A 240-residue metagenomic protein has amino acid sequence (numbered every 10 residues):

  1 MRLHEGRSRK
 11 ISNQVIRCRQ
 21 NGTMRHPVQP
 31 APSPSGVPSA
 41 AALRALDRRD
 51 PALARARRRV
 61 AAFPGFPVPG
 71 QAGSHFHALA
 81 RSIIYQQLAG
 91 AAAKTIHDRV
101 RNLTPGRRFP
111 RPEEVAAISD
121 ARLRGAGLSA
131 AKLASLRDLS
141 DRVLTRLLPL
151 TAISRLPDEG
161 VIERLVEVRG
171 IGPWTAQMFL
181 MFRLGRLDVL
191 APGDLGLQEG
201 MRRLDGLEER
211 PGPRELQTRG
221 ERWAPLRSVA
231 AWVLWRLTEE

Functional and structural regions predicted by a protein language model:
S12-L156, G160, T218-E240: N-terminal polyanion-binding entry modules of DNA glycosylases/AP lyases and select other DNA-binding proteins
I84, P157-R202, V229: Catalytic DNA-binding helix-loop module of base-excision-repair DNA glycosylases/AP lyases
L103, L139-R146, R164, V168 (+2 more regions): Mid-sequence acidic-hydrophobic segments that form the walls of catalytic/ligand-binding cavities or oligomerization
G193-E221: C-terminal end-helix/capping segment
